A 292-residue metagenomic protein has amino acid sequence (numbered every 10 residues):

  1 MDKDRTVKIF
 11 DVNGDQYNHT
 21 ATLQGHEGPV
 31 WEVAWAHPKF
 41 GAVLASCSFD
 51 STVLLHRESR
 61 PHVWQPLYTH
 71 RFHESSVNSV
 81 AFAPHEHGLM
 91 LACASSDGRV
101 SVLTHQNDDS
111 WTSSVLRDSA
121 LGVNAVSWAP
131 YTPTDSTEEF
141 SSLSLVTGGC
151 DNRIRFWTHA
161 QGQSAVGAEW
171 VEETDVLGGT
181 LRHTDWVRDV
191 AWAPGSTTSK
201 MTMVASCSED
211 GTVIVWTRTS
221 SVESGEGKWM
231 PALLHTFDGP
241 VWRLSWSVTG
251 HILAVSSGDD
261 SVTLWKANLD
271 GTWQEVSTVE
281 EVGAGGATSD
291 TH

Functional and structural regions predicted by a protein language model:
M1-D4, S46-D50, C93-D97, H105 (+3 more regions): Conserved strand-to-loop turn within each blade of WD40 beta-propeller repeats
M1-T22, R60: Beta-propeller domains
V7-V12, V33, V53-E58, V80 (+6 more regions): WD40-repeat beta-propellers
D11-D15, R57-H62, T104-S110, W157-E169 (+2 more regions): Short loop/turn segments immediately following beta-strands, especially the blade-tip and inter-blade linker loops
L23-V30, H70-V77, D97, L116-V123 (+4 more regions): WD40/WD-repeat beta-propeller blade N-cap
A34-G41, A81-G88, S127-S142, A191-M201 (+1 more regions): Loop/turn segments within WD40 beta-propeller blades
L67-V166: Solenoidal tandem-repeat scaffolds enriched in leucines and small polar residues
T134, L143, G179, T184 (+4 more regions): Terminal intrinsically disordered, low-complexity extensions flanking WD-repeat/beta-propeller proteins
